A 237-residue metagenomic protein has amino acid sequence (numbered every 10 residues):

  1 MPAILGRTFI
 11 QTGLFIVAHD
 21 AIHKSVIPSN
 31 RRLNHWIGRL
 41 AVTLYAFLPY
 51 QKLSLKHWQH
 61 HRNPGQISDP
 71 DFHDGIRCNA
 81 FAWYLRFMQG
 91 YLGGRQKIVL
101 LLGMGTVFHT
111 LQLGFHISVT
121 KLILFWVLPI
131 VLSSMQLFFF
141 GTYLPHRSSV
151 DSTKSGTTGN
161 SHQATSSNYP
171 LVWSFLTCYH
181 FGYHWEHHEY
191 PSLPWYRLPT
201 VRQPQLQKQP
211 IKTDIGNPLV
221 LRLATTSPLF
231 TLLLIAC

Functional and structural regions predicted by a protein language model:
P2-T8, P64-F175, Y179, T231-C237: Hydrophobic transmembrane alpha-helical segments that form the core helix bundle of multi-pass membrane enzymes
A3-I16, G38-L48: A generic, lipid-embedded transmembrane alpha helix
I4, V17-D20, T200, P204: Residue-level detector of alpha-helical secondary structure
F15, H23, L137-F140: Alpha-helical transmembrane segments and their lipid-water interface positions in multi-pass membrane proteins
H19-H23, I27, H60-H61: Active-site recognition of the HExxH zinc-binding catalytic motif
S25-S29, L33, I117: Membrane-interface helix-boundary motifs at transmembrane edges
N30-Y84, R147-L233: Membrane-proximal soluble regions of multi-pass membrane proteins
